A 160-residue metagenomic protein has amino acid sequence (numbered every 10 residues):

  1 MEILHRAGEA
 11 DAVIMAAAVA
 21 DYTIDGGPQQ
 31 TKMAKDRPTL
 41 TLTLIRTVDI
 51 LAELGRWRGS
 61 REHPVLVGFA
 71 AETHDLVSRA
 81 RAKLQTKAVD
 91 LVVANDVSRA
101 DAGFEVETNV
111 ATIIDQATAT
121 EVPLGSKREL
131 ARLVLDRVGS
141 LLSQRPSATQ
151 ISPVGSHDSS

Functional and structural regions predicted by a protein language model:
M1-A12, V89, D96-S160: Small-residue (G/A/S/T)-rich helix-start motifs and N-terminal tracts that mark the onset
M1-F104, T112: Glycine-rich phosphate/dinucleotide-binding loop and adjoining beta-alpha-beta core of small-molecule
